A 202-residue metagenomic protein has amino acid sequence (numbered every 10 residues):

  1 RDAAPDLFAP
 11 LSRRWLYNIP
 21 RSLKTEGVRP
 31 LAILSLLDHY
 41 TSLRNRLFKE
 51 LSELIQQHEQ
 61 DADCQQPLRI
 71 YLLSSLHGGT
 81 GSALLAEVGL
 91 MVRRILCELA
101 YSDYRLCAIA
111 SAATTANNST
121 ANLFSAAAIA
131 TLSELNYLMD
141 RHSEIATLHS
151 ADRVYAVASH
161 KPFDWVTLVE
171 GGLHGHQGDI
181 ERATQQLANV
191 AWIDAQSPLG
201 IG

Functional and structural regions predicted by a protein language model:
R1-G202: Tubulin/FtsZ superfamily GTPase core signature
